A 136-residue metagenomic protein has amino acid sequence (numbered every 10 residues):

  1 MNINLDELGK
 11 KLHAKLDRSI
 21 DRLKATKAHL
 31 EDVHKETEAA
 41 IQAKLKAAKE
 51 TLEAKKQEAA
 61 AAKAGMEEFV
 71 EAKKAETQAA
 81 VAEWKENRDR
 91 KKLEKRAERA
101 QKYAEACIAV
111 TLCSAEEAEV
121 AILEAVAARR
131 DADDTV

Functional and structural regions predicted by a protein language model:
L5-C107, S114, A118, R129-A132: Amphipathic alpha-helical membrane/lipid-surface binding segments
I122-V136: Short linear, low-complexity motifs centered on an aromatic residue
